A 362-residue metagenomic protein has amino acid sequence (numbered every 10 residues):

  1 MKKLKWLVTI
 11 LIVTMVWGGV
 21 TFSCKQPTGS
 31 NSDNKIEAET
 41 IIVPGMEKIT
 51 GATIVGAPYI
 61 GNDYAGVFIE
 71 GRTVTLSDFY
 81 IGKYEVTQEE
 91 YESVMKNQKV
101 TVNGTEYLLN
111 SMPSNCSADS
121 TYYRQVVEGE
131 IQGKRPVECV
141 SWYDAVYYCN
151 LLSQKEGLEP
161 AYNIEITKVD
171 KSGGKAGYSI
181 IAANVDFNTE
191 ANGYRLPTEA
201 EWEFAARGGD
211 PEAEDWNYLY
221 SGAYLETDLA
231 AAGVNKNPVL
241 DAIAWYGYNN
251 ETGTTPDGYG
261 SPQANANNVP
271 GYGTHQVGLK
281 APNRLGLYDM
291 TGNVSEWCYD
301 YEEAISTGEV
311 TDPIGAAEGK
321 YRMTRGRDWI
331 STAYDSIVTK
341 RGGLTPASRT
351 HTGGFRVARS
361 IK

Functional and structural regions predicted by a protein language model:
M1-I10: Bacterial N-terminal signal peptides that target proteins for export
W6-L7, M15-G45: Bacterial Sec-dependent N-terminal signal peptides
I36-G56, F187, A191-Y194: GGW-centered surface loops in extracellular recognition modules
G56-A65, C298-V310: Cytochrome P450 core scaffold surrounding the K-helix E-X-X-R motif and the conserved "meander" helix-loop region
G56-D78, G253-G278, D335-R349: Short, polar loop/linker segments at the starts of domains and inter-domain junctions
T75-L240, E303, S360-K362: Active-site microenvironments of metalloenzymes and redox enzymes
A183-T189, L240-T291: Short, well-ordered junction/capping motifs at the entry into regular secondary structure
N267-H275, A281-N283, G315-K362: Disulfide-stabilized, aromatic/cysteine-rich ligand-recognition loop
